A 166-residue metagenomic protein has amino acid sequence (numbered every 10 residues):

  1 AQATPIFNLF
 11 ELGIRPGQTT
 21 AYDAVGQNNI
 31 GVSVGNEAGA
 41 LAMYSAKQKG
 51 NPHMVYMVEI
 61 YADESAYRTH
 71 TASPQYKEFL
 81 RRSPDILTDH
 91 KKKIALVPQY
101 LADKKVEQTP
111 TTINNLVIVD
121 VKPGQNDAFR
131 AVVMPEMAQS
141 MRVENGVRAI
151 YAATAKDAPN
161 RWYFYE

Functional and structural regions predicted by a protein language model:
Q2-F7, L41-M54, E78-L116, R148-R161: Glycine-rich beta-strand-turn "strand-cap" elements at beta-sheet edges
T4-Q48, Y56-V58: The feature marks the first
G13-G17, Y61-A62, V119-G124: Structural beta->alpha junctions
Q18-A40, Q75-F79, P123-A149: Short amphipathic alpha-helical segments
A72: Beta-rich carbohydrate-recognition and catalytic domains
Y163-E166: C-terminal functional regions that serve as terminal interaction/effector modules
